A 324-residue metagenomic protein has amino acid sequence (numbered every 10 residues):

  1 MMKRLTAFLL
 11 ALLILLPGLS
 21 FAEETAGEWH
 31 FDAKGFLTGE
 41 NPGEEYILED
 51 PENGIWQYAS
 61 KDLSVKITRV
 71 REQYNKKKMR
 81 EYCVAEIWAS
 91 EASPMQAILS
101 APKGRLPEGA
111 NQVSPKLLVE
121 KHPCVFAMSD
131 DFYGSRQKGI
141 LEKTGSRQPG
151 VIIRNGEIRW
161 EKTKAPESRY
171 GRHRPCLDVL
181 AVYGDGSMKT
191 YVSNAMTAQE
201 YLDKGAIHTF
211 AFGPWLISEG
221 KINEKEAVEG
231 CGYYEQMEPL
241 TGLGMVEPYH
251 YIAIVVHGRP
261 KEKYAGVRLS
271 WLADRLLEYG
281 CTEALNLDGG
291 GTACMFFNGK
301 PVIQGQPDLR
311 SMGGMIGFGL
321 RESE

Functional and structural regions predicted by a protein language model:
M1-L5: Positively charged n-region of N-terminal signal peptides that target proteins for export
L10, I14-P17: Hydrophobic core
F21-E324: Gly/Ser/Thr/Pro-rich low-complexity, intrinsically disordered segments
